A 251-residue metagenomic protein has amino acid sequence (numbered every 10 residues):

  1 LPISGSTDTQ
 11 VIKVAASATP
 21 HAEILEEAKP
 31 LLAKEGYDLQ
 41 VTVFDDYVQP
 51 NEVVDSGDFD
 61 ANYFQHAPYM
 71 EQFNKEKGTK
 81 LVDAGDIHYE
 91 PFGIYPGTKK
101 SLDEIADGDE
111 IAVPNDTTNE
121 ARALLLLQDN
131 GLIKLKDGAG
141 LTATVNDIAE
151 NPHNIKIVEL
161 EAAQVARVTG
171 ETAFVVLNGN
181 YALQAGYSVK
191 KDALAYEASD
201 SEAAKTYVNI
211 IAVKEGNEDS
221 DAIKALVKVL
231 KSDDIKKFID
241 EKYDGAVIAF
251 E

Functional and structural regions predicted by a protein language model:
L1-V11: Short, low-complexity disordered leader/linker segments with a strong preference for bacterial N-terminal type II
V11, A18-Q40, Q49: Short, polar/charged alpha-helical segment
V41-E52, G140-R167: Short helix-initiation/N-cap motifs at beta->coil->alpha
D55-Q65, D109, L132, H153-K156 (+1 more regions): Alpha-to-beta junction loops
Q72-A84, K99, E171, V176 (+1 more regions): Ligand-binding "clamshell"
A84-I133: A conserved helix-loop-strand patch within extracytoplasmic ligand-binding domains of the periplasmic binding
P91-L102, Y207-S220: A bilobed periplasmic-binding-protein/Venus flytrap-type ligand-binding module shared by bacterial periplasmic
A121-Q128, L230-F250: Periplasmic-binding protein-like
